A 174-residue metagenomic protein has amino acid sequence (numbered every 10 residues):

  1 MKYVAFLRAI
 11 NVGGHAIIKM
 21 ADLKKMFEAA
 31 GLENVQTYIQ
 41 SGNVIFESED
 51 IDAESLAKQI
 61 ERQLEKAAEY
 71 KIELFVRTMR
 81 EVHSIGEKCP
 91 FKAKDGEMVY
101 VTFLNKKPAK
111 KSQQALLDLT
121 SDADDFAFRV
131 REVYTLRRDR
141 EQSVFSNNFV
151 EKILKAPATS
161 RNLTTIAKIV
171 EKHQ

Functional and structural regions predicted by a protein language model:
M1-S41, I45-Q174: Surface-exposed, charge/polar-rich loops and edge strands
